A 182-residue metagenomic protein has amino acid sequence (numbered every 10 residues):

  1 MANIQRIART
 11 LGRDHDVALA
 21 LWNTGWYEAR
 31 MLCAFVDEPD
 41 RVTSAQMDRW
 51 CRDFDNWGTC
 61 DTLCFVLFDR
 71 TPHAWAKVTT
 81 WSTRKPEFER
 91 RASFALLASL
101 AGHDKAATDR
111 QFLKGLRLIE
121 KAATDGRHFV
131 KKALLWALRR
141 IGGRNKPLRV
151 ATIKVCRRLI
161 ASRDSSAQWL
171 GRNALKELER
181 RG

Functional and structural regions predicted by a protein language model:
M1-G182: Alpha-helical scaffold domains
